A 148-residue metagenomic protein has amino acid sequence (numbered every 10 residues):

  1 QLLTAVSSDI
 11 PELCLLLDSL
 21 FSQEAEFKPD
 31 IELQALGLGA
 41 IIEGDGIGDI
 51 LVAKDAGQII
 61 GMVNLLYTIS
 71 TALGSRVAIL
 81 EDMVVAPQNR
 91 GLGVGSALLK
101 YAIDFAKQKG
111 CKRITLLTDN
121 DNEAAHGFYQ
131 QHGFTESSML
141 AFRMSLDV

Functional and structural regions predicted by a protein language model:
Q1-L13: A short beta-loop-alpha structural element at the N-terminal edge of CoA-dependent acyl/N-acetyltransferase catalytic
L15-A40: Conserved GNAT-fold acetyl-CoA-binding loop/helix
A40-V52, I79: A short helix-loop-beta-strand connector motif used in the catalytic cores of GNAT acetyltransferases and, in some
V52, Q58-Y67, I79, V84: Conserved beta-strand in the GNAT
S70-R76: A short, polar/charged loop-to-alpha-helix boundary motif
V85, G91-D104, Q131: Conserved acetyl-CoA-binding loop-helix of GNAT-fold acetyltransferases
S96, Q108, N120-S138, M144: Conserved active-site alpha-helix within GNAT-family acetyltransferase domains
L99, A106-T118: Conserved GNAT acetyl-CoA-binding A-motif
